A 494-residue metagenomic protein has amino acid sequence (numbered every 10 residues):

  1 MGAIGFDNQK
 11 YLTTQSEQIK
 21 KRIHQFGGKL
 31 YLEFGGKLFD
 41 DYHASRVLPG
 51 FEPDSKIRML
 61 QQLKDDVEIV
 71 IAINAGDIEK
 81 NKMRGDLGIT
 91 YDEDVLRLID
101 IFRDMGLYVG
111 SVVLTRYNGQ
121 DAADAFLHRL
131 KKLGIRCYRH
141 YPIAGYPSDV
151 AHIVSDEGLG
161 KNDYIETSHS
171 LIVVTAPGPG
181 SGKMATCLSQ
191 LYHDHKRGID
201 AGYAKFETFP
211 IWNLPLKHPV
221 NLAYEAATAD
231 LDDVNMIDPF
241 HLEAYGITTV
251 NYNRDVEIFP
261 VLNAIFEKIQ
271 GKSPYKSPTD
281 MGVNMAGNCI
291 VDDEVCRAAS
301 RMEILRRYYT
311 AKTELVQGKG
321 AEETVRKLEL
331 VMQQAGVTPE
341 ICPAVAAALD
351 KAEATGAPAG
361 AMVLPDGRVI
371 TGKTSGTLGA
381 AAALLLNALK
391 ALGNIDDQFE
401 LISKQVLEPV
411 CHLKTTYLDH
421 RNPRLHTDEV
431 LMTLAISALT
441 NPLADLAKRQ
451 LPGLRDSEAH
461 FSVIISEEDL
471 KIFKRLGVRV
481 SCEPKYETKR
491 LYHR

Functional and structural regions predicted by a protein language model:
M1-T175, Q190-K351, A357, L364-D366 (+2 more regions): Flexible phosphate-sensing "switch/lid" loops adjacent to ATP/NTP-binding sites across phosphate-transfer
G178-P179: The conserved Walker
T186: Hydrophobic positions on the alpha1 helix immediately C-terminal to the Walker A/P-loop
K373-T374: Short clusters of small/polar residues that mark proteolytic maturation junctions
T377-G393: A short, polar/charged loop-to-alpha-helix boundary motif
A391-P423: Short HxH-centered metal-ligating active-site micro-motif
